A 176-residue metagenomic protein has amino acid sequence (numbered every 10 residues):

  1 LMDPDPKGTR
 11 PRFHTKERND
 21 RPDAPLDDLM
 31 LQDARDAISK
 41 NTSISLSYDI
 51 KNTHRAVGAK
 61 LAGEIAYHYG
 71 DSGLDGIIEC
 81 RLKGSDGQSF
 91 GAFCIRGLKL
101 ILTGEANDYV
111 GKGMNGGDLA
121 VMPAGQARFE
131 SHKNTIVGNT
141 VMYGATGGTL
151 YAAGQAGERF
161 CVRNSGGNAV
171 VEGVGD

Functional and structural regions predicted by a protein language model:
L1-D176: Long, distal/terminal scaffolding or interaction modules with repetitive or compositionally biased sequence
